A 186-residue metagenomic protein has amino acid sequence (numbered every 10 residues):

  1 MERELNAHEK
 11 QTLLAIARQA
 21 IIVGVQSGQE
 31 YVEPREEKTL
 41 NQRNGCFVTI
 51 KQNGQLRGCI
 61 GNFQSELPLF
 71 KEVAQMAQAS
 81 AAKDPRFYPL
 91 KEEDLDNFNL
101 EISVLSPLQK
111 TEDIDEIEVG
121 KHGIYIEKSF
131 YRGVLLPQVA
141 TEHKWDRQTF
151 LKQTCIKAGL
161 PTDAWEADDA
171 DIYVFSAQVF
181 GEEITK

Functional and structural regions predicted by a protein language model:
M1-K186: Basic nucleic-acid-binding interfaces
